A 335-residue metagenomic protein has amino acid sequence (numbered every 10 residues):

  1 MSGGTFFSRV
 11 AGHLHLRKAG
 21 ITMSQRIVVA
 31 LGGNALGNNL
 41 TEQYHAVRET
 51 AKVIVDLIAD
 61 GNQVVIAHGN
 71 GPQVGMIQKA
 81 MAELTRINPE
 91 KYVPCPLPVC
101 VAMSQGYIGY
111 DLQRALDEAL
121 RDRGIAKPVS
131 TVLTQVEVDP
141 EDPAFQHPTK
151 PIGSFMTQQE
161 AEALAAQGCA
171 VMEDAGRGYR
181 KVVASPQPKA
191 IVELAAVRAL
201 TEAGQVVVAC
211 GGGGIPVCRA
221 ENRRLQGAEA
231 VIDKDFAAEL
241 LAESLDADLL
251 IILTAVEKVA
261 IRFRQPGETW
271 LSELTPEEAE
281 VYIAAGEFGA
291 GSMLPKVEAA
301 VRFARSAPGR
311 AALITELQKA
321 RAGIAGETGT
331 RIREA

Functional and structural regions predicted by a protein language model:
M1-G3, V10-H13: N-terminal amphipathic/hydrophobic targeting modules at extreme N-termini, encompassing cleavable Sec/SRP-type signal
S24-A335: C-terminal catalytic "cap/lid" subdomain
